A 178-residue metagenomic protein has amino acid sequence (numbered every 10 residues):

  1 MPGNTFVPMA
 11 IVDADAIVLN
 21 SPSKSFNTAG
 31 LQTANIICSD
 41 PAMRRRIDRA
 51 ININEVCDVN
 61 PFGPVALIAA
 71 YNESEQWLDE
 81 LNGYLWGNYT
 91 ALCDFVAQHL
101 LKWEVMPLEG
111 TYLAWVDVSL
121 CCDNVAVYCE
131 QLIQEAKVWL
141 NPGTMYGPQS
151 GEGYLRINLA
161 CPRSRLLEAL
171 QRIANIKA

Functional and structural regions predicted by a protein language model:
M1-T28: Active-site pre-lysine segment of PLP-dependent enzymes
A10-I11, A34-D40: Short beta-strand-to-turn element immediately C-terminal to the catalytic PLP-Schiff-base lysine in fold type I
C38, A42-F62: Active-site C-terminal subdomain of aminotransferase-like
P41-A42, P61-E80, F95-L100, V118-L120: Amphipathic alpha-helix from the class-I
R45-N52, A70-C93, V125: Structural signature of PLP-dependent enzymes
P61-P64, I68, G83-C93, V105-V118: Conserved glycine-rich beta-strand-loop-beta hairpin in the small C-terminal domain of fold type I
Q131-W139, Y146-A178: PLP-dependent enzyme catalytic core of the Aspartate aminotransferase-like
